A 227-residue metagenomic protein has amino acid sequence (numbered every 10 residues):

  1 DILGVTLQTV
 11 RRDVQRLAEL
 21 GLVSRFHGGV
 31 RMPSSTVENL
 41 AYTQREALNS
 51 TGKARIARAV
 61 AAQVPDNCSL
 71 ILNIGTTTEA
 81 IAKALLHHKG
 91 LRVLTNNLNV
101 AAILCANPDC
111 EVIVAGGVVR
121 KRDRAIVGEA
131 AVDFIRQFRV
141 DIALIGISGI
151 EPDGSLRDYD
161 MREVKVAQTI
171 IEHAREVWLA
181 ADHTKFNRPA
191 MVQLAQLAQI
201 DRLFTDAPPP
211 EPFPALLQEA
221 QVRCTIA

Functional and structural regions predicted by a protein language model:
D1-I74, A82-H88, L98, C105-D109: HTH-adjacent hinge/linker in prokaryotic transcriptional regulators
G4-Q8, E19, A101-A227: Conserved phosphate- and dinucleotide-binding cores of soluble alpha/beta proteins, encompassing both enzyme active
Q44-T51, R55, T76, H88 (+6 more regions): Residues at secondary-structure transition points
E79: Glycine-rich SAM-binding Motif I of class I
G90-L91, L203: Conserved helix-loop-beta element of the AMP-binding
L91-L94, V112: Short beta-strand element of Class I
